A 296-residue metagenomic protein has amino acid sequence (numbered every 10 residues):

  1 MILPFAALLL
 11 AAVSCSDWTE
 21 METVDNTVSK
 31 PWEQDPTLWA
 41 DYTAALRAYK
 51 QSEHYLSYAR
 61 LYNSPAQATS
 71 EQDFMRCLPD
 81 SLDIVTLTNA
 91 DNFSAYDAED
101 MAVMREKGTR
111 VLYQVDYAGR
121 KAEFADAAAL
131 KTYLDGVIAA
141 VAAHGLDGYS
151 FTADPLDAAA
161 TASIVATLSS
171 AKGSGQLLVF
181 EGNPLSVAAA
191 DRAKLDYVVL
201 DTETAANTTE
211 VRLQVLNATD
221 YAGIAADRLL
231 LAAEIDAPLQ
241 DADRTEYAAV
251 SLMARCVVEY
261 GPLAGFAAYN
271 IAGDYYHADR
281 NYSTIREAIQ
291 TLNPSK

Functional and structural regions predicted by a protein language model:
L3-S52: Bacterial Sec-dependent N-terminal signal peptides
W39, H54, Y282-I285: Short amphipathic alpha-helical segments that mediate assembly, nucleic-acid/protein binding, or membrane association
Y42, L46, V137, M253 (+1 more regions): Generic structural signal of hydrophobic/aromatic residues within well-ordered alpha-helices of folded domains
S52-A249, L263, A267, A272 (+1 more regions): Chitinase-like catalytic core of GlcNAc-active glycosidases
L252-V258: Short, surface-exposed beta-strand/loop micro-motifs that present aromatic residues
Y275-K296: C-terminal helical cap(s) of enzyme catalytic domains, especially alpha/beta-barrels
